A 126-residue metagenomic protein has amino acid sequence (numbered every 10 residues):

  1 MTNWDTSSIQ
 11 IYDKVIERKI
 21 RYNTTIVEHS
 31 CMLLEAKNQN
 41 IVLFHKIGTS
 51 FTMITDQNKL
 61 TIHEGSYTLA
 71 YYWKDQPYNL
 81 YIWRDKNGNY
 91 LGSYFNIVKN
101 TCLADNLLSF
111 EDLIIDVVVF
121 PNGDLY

Functional and structural regions predicted by a protein language model:
M1-T2, Q10-I11, E17-R21, N79-S93 (+1 more regions): Generic hydrophobic segment detector
M1-Y67: Charge-rich, low-complexity N-terminal segments
R18, L34, F44, Y81 (+2 more regions): Residues in well-ordered beta-strands of folded domains
I20-Y22, A36-N38, G48-S50, D85-N87 (+2 more regions): Generic structural motif
I26-S30, G65-S66, Q76-L80, F110-I114: Short, surface-exposed coil-to-beta transition loops
H29, F44-H45, Y81-W83, L125: Intrinsic disorder and flexible coil segments
I54-T101: The feature represents the first ordered module of a protein
N87, G92-Y126: Conserved, surface-exposed functional patches that form binding/active-site neighborhoods
